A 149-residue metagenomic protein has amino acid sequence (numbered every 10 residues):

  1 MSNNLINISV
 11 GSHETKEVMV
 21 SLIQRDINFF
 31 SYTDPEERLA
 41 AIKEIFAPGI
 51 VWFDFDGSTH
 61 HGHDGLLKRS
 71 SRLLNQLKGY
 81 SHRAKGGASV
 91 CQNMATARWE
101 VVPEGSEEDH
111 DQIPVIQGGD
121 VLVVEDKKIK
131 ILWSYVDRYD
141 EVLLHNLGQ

Functional and structural regions predicted by a protein language model:
M1-I45: Short, low-complexity N-terminal intrinsically disordered segments enriched in polar/charged residues
S2-H13, V18, L73-Q149: A beta-strand edge to alpha-helix "cap/lid" segment located at domain peripheries
I23-F30, F46, S70, A97-V101 (+1 more regions): Hydrophobic alpha-helical core bundles mediating ligand binding, dimerization, or RNAP-core interactions
F30-T33, H61-D64, S81, V136 (+1 more regions): Compositionally biased, intrinsically disordered low-complexity regions enriched in proline and serine
Y32, W52-F55, S106: General structural signal for alpha-helix termini and helix-helix connectors
E37-N93: A solvent-exposed, acidic/Ser-Thr-rich amphipathic alpha-helical stretch
